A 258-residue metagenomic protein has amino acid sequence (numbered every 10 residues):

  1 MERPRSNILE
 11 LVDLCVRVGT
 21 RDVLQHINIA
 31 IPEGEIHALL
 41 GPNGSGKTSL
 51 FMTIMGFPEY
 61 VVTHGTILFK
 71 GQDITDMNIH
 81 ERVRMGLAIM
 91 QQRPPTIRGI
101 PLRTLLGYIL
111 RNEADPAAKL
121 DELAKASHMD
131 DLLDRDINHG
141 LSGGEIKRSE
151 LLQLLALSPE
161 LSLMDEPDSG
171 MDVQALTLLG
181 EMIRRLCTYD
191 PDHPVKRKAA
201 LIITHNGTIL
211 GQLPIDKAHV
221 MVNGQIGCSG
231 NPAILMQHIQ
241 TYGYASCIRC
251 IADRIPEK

Functional and structural regions predicted by a protein language model:
L9-L11, V23-H26, I31: Conserved structural motif at the start of ABC-family nucleotide-binding domains
L40-P42: The feature captures the beta-strand-to-loop junction immediately N-terminal to the Walker
V61-T63, D73-A88, I239: ABC ATPase NBD coupling module
T63-Q72, A124: Conserved ABC transporter NBD signature motif
I89-R93, R98-P116: Q-loop/switch helix immediately C-terminal to the Walker
A117-D136: Conserved ABC ATPase "signature" region
L163-G170, Q174: Walker B catalytic motif
K217, M221, Q225-I248: Conserved beta-strand-loop-alpha-helix hinge in the C-terminal portion of ABC ATPase nucleotide-binding domains
